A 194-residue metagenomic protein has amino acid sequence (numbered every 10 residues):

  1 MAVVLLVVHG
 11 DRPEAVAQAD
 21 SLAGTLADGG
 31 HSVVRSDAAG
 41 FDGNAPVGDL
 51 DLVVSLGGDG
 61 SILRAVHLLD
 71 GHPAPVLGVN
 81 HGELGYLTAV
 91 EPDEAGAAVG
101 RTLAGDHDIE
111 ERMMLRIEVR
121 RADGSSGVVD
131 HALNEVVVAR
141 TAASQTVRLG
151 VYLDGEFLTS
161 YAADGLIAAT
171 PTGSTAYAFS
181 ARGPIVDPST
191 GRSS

Functional and structural regions predicted by a protein language model:
M1-L52, L56, D93-D108, V119-D130: ATP/NTP phosphate-donor binding region
D11, G58-S61, L84, T172: Short glycine-rich anion-binding loops that position phosphate/pyrophosphate groups of nucleotides and phosphorylated
A15, G60-A65, S174-S180: Short glycine/serine/threonine-rich phosphate/pyrophosphate-binding segments that cradle anionic phosphate groups
D20-G24, D70-G71, Y152, R182-V186: Short, solvent-exposed amphipathic alpha-helical segments in soluble enzyme and RNA/protein-processing domains
P73-P75: Proline-centered loop/turn at the N-terminus of a beta-strand
G82-Y86, V186-D187: Short gly/pro/ser/thr-enriched loop/turn and capping motifs at secondary-structure boundaries
L84-D164: Catalytic core of DAGKc-family lipid kinases
E156-S194: Gly/Ser/Thr-rich active-site loops/lids in small-molecule metabolic enzymes that frequently grip phosphoryl groups
